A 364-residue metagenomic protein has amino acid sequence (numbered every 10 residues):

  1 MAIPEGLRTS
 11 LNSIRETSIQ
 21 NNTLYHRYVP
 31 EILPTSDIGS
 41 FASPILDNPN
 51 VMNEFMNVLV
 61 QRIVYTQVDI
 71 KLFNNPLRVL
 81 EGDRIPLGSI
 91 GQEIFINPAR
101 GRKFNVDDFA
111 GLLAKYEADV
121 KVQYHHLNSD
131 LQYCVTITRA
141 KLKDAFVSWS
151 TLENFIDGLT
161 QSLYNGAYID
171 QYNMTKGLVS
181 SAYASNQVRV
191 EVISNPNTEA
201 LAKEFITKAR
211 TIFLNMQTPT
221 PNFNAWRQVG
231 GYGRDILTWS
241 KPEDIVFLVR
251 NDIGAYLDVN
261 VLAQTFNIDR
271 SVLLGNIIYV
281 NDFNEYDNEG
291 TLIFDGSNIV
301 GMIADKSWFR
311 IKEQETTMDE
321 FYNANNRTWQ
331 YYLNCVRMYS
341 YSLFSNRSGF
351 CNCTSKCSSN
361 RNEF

Functional and structural regions predicted by a protein language model:
M1-Q61, Y65-T66, K71, T265-F364: Extended, compositionally biased alpha-helical segments that mediate assembly or anchoring
A2-E5, S43-F55, S150, N154 (+3 more regions): Alpha-helix boundary/N-cap detector
R27-Y28, D69-V79, I169-Y172, Y183-A184 (+2 more regions): Short glycine-rich, low-complexity/disordered patches
L33-A42, F109, A184-N197, Y322: Mature, Sec-exported extracytoplasmic domains of Gram-positive
N50-V135: Assembly/oligomerization interface modules of large self-assembling protein complexes
I63, L163, A167, A209 (+1 more regions): Hydrophobic, Leu/Ile/Phe/Ala-enriched alpha-helical segments that form helix-helix packing faces
D119-E191, R327-C335: Long, contiguous amphipathic alpha-helices that act as assembly "spine/axial" helices in icosahedral shell and virion
S185-I277: Extended, solvent-exposed, turn-rich assembly/linker loops in the middle of proteins
